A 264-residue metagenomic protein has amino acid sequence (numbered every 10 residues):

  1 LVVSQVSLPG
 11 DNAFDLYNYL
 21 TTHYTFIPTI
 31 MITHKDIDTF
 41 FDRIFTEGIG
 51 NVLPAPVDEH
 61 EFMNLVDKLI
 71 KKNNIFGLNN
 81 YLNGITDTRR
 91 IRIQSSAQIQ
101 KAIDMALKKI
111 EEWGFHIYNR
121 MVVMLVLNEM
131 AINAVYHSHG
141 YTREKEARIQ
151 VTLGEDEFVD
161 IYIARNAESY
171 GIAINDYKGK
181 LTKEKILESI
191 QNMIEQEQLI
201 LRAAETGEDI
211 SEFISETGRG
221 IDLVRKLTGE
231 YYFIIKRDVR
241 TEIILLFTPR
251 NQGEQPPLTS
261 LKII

Functional and structural regions predicted by a protein language model:
V2, T29, V52-L53: Two-component signal transduction core modules
V2-S7, T33: Active-site residues of response regulator receiver
N12-F26: Short amphipathic alpha-helix used as the core "switch/output" element in two-component signaling
F14-D15, H34-V52: Alpha4 helix (beta4-alpha4-beta5 surface) of REC/receiver domains from two-component response regulators
F26-D36: A short, hydrophobic beta-strand element within the central beta-sheet of small alpha/beta folds
T39, V57-V66: C-terminal output helix
T46, N64-L125, Y136, G140 (+1 more regions): Bergerat-fold GHKL ATPase/HATPase_c domain
Y81-D87, V135-I264: Conserved beta-strand-loop-beta-strand hairpin that lines the nucleotide-binding pocket of ATP/GTP-utilizing enzymes
